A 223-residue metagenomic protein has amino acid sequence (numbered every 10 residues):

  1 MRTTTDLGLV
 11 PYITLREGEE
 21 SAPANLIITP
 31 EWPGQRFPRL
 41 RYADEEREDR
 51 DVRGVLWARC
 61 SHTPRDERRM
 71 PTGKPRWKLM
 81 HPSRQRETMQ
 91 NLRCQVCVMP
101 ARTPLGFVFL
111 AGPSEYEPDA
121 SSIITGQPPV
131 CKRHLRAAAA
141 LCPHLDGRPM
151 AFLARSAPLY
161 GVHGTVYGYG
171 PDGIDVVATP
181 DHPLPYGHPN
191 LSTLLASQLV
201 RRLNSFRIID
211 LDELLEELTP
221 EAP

Functional and structural regions predicted by a protein language model:
M1-T88, A154-P223: N-terminal alpha-helical interaction blocks
R65-R69, V98-E115: A short mid-domain helix/strand-loop element embedded in enzyme catalytic domains that forms or borders the active-site
E87-R93, I124-Q127: Short metal-coordination and nucleic-acid-contact micro-motifs, chiefly zinc-binding Cys/His arrays
C94-V98, C131: Short cysteine-rich clusters marking metal-coordination/redox-active sites
G106-L194: Conserved binding-pocket/active-site segment within a compact domain
